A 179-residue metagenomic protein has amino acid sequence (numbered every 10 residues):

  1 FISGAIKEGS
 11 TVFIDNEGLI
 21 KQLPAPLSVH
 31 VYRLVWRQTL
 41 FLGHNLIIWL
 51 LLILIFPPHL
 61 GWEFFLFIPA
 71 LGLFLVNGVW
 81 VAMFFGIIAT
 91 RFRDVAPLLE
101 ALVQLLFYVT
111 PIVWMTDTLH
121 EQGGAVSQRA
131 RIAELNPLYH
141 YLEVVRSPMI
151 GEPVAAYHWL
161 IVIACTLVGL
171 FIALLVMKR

Functional and structural regions predicted by a protein language model:
I2-L27, Y32-T39: Transmembrane helix boundary and interhelical loop/hinge segments in multi-pass membrane proteins
I6, V95-L98, A130-E134: Alpha-helix initiation/capping motif
E8-Q22, G86, T90, P97 (+3 more regions): Short amphipathic alpha-helical coupling elements at transmembrane boundaries
L27, R33-L102, L106, P153-K178: Alpha-helical transmembrane segments and their short interhelical loops
L105, T110-L160: Short hydrophobic, aromatic-rich alpha-helical segments embedded in or entering the lipid bilayer of multi-pass
